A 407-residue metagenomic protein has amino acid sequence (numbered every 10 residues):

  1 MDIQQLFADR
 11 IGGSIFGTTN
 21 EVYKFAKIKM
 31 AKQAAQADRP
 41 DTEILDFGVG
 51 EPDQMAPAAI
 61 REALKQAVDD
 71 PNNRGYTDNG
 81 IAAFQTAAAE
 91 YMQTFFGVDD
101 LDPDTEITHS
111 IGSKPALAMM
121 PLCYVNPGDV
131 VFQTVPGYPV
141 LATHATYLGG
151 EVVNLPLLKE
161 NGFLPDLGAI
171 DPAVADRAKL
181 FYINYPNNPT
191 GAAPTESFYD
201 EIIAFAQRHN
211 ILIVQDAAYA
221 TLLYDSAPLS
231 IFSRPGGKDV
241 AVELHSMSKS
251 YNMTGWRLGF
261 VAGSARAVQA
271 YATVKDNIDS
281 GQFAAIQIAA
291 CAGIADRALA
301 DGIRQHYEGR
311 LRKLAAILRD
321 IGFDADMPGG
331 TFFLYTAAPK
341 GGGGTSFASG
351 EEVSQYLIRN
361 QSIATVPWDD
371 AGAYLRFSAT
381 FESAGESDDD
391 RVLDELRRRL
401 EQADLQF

Functional and structural regions predicted by a protein language model:
D2-G112, M119, G293, L405-F407: N-terminal small-domain helix-loop-helix segment of the aminotransferase-like
I3-F7, K238-F323, A403-D404: Conserved core segment of the aminotransferase class I/II
A35, R39, L148, R208-H209 (+2 more regions): Helix C-cap/helix->beta junction micro-motif
D69-A204, T221-L222, P228-R234, V242: Conserved core of the PLP fold type I
E90, V98, S346, Y356-T365 (+1 more regions): PLP-dependent enzyme catalytic core of the Aspartate aminotransferase-like
G150, R208-I211, K238-D239: A short helix->loop->beta-strand "cap" motif at the edges of active sites that frequently abuts
C291, Y307-A315, A325-P339, D369-A373: Conserved glycine-rich beta-strand-loop-beta hairpin in the small C-terminal domain of fold type I
